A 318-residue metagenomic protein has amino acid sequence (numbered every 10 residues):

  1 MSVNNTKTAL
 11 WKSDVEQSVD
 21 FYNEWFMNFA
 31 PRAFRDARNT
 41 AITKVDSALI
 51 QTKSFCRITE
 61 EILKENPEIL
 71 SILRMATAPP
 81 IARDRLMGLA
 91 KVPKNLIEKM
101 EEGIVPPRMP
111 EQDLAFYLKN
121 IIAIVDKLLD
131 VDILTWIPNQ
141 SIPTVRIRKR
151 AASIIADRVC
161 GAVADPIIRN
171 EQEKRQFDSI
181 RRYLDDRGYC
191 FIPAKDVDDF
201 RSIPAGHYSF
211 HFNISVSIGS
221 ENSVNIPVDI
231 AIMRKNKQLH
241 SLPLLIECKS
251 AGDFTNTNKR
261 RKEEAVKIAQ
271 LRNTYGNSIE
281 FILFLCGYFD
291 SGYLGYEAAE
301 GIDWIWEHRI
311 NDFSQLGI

Functional and structural regions predicted by a protein language model:
M1-I154, R158-I167, K174: Nuclease-adjacent, charged terminal/linker segments that flank catalytic cores
Y22, A33-T40, V45, E60 (+15 more regions): Generic local-structure boundary detector
M100-N120, S153-D157, G188-I203, I226-R234 (+1 more regions): Short, charge-rich amphipathic segments
A151-I155, L184, E297: A generic structural signal for well-ordered alpha-helical segments
V159-G219: Acidic-basic catalytic patches of nuclease active cores, encompassing PD-(D/E)XK and other metal-cofactor nuclease
A194-I318: Catalytic core segments in nucleotide and nucleic-acid processing enzymes
